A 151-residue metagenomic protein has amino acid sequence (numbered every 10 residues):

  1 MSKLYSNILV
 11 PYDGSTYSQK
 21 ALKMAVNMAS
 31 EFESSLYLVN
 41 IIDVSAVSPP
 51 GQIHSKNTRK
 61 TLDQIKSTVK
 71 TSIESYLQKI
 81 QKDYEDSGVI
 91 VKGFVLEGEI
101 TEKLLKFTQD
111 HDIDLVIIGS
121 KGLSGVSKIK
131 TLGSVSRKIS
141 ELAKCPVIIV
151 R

Functional and structural regions predicted by a protein language model:
M1-K3, K79-V116: Structural beta-alpha unit
S2-R59, L142: Small/aliphatic-rich secondary-structure junction motif
D13, G98, S120-L123: Histidine-centered beta-alpha loop that forms part of the nucleotide-sugar donor binding/catalytic region in diverse
Y37, K92, I148: Conserved beta-strand positions in the Rossmann-like core of class I SAM-dependent methyltransferases
I42, S72, V95-E99, R151: Short beta->alpha linker loops
S45-A46, T101-K103, G125: Generic structural signal for helix capping and beta-alpha/helix-loop junctions
T58-S72: A short acidic, glycine-rich active-site loop that binds or catalyzes chemistry on phosphate/adenosine moieties
K106-R151: Gly/Ser-rich helix-loop-strand patches that form or flank binding pockets for ribonucleotide-derived cofactors
